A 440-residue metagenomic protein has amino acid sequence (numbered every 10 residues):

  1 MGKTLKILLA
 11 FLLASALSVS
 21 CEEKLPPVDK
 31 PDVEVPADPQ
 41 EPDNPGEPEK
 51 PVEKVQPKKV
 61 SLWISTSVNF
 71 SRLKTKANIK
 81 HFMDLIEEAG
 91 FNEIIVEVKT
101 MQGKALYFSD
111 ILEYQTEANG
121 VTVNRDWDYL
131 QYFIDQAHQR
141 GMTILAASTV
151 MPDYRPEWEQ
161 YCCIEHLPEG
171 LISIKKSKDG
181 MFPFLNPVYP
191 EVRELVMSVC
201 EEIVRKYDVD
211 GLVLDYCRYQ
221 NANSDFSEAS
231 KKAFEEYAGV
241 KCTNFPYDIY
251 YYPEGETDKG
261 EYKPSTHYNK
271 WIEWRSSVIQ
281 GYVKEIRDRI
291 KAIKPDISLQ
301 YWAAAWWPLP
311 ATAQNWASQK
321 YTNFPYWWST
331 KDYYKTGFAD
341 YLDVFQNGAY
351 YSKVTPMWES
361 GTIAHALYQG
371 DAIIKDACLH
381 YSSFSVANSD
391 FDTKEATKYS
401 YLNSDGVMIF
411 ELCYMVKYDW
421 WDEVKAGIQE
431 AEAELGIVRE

Functional and structural regions predicted by a protein language model:
A14-V55: Bacterial Sec-dependent N-terminal signal peptides
V55-W63, N69-L73, L145-K206, T257-Y268: Active-site-adjacent "subsite" loops/lids of carbohydrate-active enzymes
A77-K104, K206-G211, Y334-N347, N403-V407: Catalytic domains of carbohydrate-active enzymes, especially glycoside hydrolases
A89-R125: Aromatic-lined carbohydrate-binding/catalytic grooves of carbohydrate-active enzymes
F91-V98, Y129-S177, V213-Y216, P295-S298: Glycine-rich, aromatic-flanked loop segments that form ligand/cofactor-binding clefts across common enzyme folds
L106-A118, P152-K178, Y216-D258, T312-T322: Aromatic- and acidic-residue-enriched segments that line the glycan-binding/catalytic groove of carbohydrate-active
Y154-P156, A222, I293, I297-V354 (+1 more regions): Substrate-binding cleft/loops of secretory-pathway carbohydrate-active enzymes
T330-E440: Substrate-binding cleft of secreted/luminal carbohydrate-active enzymes
